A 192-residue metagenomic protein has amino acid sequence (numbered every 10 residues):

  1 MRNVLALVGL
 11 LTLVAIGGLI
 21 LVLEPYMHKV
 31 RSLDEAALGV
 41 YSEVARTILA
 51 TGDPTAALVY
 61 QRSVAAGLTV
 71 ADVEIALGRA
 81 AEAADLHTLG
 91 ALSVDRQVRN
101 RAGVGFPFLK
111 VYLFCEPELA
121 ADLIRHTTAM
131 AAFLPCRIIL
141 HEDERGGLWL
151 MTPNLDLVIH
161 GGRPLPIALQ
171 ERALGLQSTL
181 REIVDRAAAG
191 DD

Functional and structural regions predicted by a protein language model:
V4-V22: Hydrophobic membrane-insertion alpha-helices, especially the h-region of bacterial N-terminal signal peptides
L23-S32: Aromatic-capped interface at the extracytoplasmic side of an N-terminal signal-anchor transmembrane helix
L33-D85: Terminal, regulation- and interaction-focused segments at domain boundaries
V59-L68, L109, R163-E171: Second-shell loop/turn segments in exported
D72, A76-L134, D143-E144: Mid-length scaffold segments of soluble, non-membrane domains
R137-P166: Beta-strand/loop substructures that line and gate deep hydrophobic ligand-binding cavities in soluble
L155-D192: C-terminal partner/receptor-binding element of secreted or periplasmic proteins
